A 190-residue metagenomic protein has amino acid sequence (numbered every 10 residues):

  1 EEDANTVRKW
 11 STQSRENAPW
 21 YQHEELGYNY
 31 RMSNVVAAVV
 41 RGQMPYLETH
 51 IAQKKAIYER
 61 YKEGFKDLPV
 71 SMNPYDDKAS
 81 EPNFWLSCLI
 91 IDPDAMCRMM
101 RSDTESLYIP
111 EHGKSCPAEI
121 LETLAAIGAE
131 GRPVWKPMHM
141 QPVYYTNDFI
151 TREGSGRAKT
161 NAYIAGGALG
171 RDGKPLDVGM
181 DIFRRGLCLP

Functional and structural regions predicted by a protein language model:
E2-P190: PLP-dependent aminotransferase class I/II
